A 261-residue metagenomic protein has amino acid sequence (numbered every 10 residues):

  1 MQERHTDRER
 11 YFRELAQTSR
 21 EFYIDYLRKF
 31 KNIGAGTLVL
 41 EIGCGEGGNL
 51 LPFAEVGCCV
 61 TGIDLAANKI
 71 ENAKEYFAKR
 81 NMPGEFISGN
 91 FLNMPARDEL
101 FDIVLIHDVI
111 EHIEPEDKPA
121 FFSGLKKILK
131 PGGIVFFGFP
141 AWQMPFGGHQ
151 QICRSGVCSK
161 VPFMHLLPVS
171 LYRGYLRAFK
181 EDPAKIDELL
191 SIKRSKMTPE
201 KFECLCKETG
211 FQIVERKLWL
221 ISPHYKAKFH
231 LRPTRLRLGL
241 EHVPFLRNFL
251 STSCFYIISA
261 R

Functional and structural regions predicted by a protein language model:
M1-R97, I103-H107, P119-F122, S251-F255: Conserved N-terminal segment of class I S-adenosyl-L-methionine
Y11, L15, L65, I113 (+3 more regions): Conserved aromatic-histidine-acidic binding/catalytic patches
G57, N81-P83, G132, G210-I213: A generic structural signal for alpha->beta connector loops
F77, L129, C206: Hydrophobic pocket-lining residues that define ligand/cofactor binding sites across diverse proteins
D108-H112: Short catalytic micro-motifs in class I SAM-dependent methyltransferases
E114, L129-K130: Helix-to-beta-strand junctions that scaffold the AdoMet/dcAdoMet cofactor pocket in Class I SAM-dependent enzymes
D117-G124, I134-S259: S-adenosyl-L-methionine-dependent methyltransferase catalytic module, highlighting the catalytic core
